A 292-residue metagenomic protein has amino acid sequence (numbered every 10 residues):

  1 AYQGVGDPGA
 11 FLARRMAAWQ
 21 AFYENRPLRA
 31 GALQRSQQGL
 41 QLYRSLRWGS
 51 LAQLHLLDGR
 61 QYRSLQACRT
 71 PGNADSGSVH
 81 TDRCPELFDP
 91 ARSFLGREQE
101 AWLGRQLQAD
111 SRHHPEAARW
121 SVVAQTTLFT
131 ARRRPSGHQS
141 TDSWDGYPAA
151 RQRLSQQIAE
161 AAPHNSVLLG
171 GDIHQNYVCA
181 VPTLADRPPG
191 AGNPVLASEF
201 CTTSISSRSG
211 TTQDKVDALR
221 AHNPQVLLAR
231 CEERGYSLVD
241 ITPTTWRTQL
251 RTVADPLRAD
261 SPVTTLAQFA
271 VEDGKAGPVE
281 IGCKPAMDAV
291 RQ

Functional and structural regions predicted by a protein language model:
A1-Q292: Metal-dependent phosphoester/phosphodiester hydrolase catalytic core
